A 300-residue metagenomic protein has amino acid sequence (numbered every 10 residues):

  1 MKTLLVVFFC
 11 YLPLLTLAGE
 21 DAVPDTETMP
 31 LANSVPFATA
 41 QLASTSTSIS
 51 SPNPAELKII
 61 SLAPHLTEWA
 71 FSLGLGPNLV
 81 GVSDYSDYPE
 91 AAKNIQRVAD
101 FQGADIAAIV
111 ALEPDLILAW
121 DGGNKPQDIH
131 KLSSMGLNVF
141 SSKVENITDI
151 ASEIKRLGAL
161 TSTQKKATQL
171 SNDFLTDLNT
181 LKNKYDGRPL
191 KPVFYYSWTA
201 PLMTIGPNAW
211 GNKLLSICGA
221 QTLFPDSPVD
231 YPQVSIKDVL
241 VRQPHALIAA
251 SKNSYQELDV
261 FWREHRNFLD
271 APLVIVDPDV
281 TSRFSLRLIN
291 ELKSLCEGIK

Functional and structural regions predicted by a protein language model:
M1-L5: Positively charged n-region of N-terminal signal peptides that target proteins for export
V6-L15: Bacterial N-terminal signal peptides
P52, L57-A70, K165-C218: Basic- and aromatic-lined ligand-binding clefts that recognize polyanionic substrates
L57-L112, L116-G123, D128, L223: A short, structured surface patch at a secondary-structure boundary
S83, N208-Y231, V274-I275: His/Asp/Glu-enriched short active-site or ligand-binding loop at hydrolase and phosphoryl-transfer sites
A104, T148-A159, T168, N172 (+1 more regions): Structured C-terminal subdomain patch of bacterial secreted/periplasmic proteins
I106-E113, M135, V234-Q243: Short helices/loops that flank or line small-molecule/ion binding pockets
P126-R156: Flexible loop/hinge segments that line or gate small-molecule binding clefts
